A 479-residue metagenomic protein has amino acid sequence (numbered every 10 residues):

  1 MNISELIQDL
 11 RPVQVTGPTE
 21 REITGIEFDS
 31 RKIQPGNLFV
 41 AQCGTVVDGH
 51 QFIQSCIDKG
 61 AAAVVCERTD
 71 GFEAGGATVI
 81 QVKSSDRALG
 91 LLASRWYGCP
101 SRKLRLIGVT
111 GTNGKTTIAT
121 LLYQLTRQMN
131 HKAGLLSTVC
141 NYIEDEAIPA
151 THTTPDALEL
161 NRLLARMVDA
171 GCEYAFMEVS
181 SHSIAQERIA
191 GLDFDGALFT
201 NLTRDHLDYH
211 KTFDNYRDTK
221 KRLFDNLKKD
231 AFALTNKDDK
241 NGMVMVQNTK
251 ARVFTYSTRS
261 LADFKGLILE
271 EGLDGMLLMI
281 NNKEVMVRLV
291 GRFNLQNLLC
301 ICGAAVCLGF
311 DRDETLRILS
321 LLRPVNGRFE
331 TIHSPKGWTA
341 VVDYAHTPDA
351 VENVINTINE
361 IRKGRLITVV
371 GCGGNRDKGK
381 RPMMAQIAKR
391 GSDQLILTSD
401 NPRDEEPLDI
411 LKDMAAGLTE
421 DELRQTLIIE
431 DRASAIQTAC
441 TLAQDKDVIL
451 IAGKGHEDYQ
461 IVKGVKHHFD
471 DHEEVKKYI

Functional and structural regions predicted by a protein language model:
M1-L91, K240, A262-E270, M286 (+4 more regions): N-terminal leader/targeting and accessory segments in enzymes
M1-Q14, P35-L38, D48, K250 (+1 more regions): ATP-dependent carboxylate-amine ligase
L6, N37, C56, L92 (+14 more regions): Residue-level signal for inorganic ion chemistry
D9-L10, D70-G76, A185, D193-A340 (+2 more regions): Acidic, Mg2+-coordinating active-site environments of NTP-dependent enzymes
G17, C66-E67, K83, S137 (+5 more regions): Short loop/edge segments at beta-strand edges and connector loops that shape dinucleotide/nucleotide cofactor-binding
A62-R68, A233-K237, V369-V370, D393-N401: Short internal beta-strands
C66-T69, V179, N201, K237 (+2 more regions): Short secondary-structure boundary segments
L89-T235, N241-T249, I361-R362: Phosphate-binding loop of NTP-binding sites
